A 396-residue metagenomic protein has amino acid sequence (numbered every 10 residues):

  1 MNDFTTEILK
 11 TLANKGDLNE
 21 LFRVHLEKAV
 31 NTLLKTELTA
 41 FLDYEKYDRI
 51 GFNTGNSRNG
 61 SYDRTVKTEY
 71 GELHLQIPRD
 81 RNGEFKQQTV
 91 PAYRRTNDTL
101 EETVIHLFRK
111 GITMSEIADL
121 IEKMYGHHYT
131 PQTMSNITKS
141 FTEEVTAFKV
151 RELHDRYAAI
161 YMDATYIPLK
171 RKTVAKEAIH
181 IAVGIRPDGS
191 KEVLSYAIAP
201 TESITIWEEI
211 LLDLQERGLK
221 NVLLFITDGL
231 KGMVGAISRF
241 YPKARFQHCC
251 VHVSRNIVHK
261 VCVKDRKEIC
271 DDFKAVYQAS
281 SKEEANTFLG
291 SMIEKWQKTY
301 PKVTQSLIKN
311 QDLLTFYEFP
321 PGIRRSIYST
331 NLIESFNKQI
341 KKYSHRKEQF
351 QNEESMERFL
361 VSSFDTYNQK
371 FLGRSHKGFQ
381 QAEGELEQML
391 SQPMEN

Functional and structural regions predicted by a protein language model:
M1-N2, A13, P242, A275-N396: Acidic/histidine-rich catalytic cores and adjacent linkers of DNA breakage/strand-transfer/modification proteins
M1-P91, P168: Short, conserved DNA-binding cores of transcription-related domains
T54, Q76-R81, Q88-T89, Y93 (+7 more regions): RNase H-like nuclease fold core
T99-G111: Short, amphipathic alpha-helical "recognition" segments used to contact nucleic acids or chromatin
S115-G126: DNA-recognition alpha helix
L224-K231, A236-D272: Conserved beta-strand -> loop -> alpha-helix junction used to position metal-binding or nucleic-acid-contacting
